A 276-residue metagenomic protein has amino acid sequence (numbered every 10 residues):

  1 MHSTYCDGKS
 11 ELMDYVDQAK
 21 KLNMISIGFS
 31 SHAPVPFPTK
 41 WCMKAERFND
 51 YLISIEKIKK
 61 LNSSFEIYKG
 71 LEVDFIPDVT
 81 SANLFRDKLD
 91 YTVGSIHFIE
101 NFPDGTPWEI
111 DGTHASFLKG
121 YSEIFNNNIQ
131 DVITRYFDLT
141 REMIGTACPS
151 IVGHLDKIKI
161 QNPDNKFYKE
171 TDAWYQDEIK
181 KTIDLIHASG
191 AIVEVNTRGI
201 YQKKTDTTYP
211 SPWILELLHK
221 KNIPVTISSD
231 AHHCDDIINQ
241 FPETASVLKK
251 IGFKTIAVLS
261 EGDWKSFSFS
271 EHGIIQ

Functional and structural regions predicted by a protein language model:
M1-P77, R86, D90, K159-A173 (+6 more regions): An N-terminally biased module of ancient metal coordination in phosphate/nucleic-acid-related enzymes
A19, T92, H154, V193 (+2 more regions): Conserved, mostly hydrophobic/aromatic
I27-F29, T92, V152, V193 (+1 more regions): Hydrophobic residues within beta-strands of alpha/beta enzymes
S30, S95, L155, N196 (+1 more regions): Conserved residues at the C-terminal ends of beta-strands
F37-T39, P103, H154, D236 (+1 more regions): Flexible glycine/acidic-rich beta-alpha junction loops that bind and position SAM and/or redox cofactors in anaerobic
R47-A188, G273-Q276: Extended substrate/RNA-proximal surfaces in nucleic-acid metabolism proteins
K180-S229: Glycine/small-residue-rich hydrophobic helix-like segments
I251-T255, D263-Q276: C-terminal regulatory/interaction regions
